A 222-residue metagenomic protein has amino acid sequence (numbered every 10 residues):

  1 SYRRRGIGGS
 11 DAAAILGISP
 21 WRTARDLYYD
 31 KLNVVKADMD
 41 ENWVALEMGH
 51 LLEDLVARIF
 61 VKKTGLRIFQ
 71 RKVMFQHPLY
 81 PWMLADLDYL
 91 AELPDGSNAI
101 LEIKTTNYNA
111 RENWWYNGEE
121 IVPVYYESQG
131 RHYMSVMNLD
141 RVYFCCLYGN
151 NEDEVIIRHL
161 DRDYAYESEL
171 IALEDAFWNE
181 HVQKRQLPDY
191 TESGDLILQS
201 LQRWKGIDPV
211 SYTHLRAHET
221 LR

Functional and structural regions predicted by a protein language model:
S1-L51: Charged, glycine-rich intrinsically disordered N-terminal tails and low-complexity linkers that flank
R25, A57, G130: Generic structural marker for isolated residues within well-ordered, non-membrane alpha-helices of soluble domains
Y28, F60, Y133, S200-L201: Broad structural signal for hydrophobic residues in well-ordered alpha-helices, predominantly aliphatic
L46, K62-L87, A91-V182: Nucleic-acid nuclease catalytic cores
M48-L52, V56, Y166: Short amphipathic alpha-helical segments
H181-S200: Residue patterns forming the tRNA-binding/recognition surfaces of aminoacyl-tRNA synthetases and related DALR
L201-S211: Long, amphipathic alpha-helical segments that form or neighbor coiled-coils/leucine zippers used for dimerization
H214-A217, L221-R222: Single conserved hydrophobic/aromatic residue that forms the stacking wall/gate of nucleotide- or nucleobase-binding
